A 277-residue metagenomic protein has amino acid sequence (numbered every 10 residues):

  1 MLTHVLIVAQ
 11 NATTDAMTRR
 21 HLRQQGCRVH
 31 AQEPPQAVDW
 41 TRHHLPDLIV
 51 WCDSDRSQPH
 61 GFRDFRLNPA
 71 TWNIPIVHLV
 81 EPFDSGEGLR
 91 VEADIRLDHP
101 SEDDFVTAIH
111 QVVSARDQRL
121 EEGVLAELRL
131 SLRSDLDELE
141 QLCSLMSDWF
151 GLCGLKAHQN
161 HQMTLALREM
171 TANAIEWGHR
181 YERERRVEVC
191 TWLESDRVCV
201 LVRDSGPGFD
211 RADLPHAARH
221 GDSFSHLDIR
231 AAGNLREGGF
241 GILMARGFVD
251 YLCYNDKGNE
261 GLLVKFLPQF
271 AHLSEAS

Functional and structural regions predicted by a protein language model:
V8-P34: Two-component/phosphorelay signaling modules centered on CheY-like receiver
Q32-L48, R56: Acidic, metal-coordinating helix/loop segments flanking the phosphotransfer/catalytic sites of two-component signaling
D47, A70-P75: His-Asp phosphorelay/catalytic-motif detector in bacterial-type signaling
S57-D64, H78-D98: Alpha4 helix (beta4-alpha4-beta5 surface) of REC/receiver domains from two-component response regulators
E92, S101-R119: Receiver (REC) domain switch/output surface
H110, D117-L128, I175-S277: Conserved beta-strand-loop-beta-strand hairpin that lines the nucleotide-binding pocket of ATP/GTP-utilizing enzymes
S144-R168, N234-L235: Conserved short strand/loop->alpha-helix "switch" segment adjacent to the catalytic nucleotide/phosphoryl-transfer site
Q162, A166, M170, R183 (+1 more regions): Conserved N-box helix within the HATPase_c
